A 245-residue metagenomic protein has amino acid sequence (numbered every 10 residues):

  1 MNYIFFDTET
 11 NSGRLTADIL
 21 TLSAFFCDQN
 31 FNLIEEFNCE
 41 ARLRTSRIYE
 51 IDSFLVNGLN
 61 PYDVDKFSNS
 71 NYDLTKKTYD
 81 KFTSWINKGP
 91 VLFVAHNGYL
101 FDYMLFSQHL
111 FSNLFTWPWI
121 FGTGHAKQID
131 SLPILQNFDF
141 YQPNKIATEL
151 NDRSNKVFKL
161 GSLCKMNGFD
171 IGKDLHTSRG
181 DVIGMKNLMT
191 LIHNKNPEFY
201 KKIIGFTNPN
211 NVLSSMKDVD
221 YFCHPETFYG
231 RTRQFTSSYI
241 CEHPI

Functional and structural regions predicted by a protein language model:
M1-F111, F115, S162, M166-N167: Conserved non-catalytic scaffold segment of RNase H-like nuclease domains
D7, L92-Y99, Q142-N210: Acidic, Mg2+-coordinating catalytic module of metal-dependent nucleases/exonucleases that use a two-metal-ion mechanism
T83-N87, F111-F115, I134-N144, F169 (+1 more regions): Alpha-helix capping at helix-to-loop junctions
L114-H125: Short mixed-charge
T123-L150: Short alpha-helix plus adjacent loop in nuclease-associated cores
T190-I245: Acidic two-metal-ion nuclease catalytic site recognized across multiple nuclease folds, prominently DnaQ/RNase D-T
